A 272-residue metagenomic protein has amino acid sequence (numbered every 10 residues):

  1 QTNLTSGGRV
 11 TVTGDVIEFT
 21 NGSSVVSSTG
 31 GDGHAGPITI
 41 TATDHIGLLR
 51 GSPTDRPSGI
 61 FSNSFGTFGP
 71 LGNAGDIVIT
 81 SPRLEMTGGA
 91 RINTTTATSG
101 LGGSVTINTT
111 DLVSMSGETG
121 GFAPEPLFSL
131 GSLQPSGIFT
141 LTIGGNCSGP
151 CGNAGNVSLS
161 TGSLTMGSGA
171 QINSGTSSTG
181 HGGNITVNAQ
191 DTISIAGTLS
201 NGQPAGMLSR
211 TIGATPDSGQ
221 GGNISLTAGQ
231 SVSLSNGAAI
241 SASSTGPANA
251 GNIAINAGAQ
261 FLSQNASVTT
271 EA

Functional and structural regions predicted by a protein language model:
Q1-R9, T13-D76, S81-R83, T87-N156 (+2 more regions): Acidic/polar low-complexity surface segments
